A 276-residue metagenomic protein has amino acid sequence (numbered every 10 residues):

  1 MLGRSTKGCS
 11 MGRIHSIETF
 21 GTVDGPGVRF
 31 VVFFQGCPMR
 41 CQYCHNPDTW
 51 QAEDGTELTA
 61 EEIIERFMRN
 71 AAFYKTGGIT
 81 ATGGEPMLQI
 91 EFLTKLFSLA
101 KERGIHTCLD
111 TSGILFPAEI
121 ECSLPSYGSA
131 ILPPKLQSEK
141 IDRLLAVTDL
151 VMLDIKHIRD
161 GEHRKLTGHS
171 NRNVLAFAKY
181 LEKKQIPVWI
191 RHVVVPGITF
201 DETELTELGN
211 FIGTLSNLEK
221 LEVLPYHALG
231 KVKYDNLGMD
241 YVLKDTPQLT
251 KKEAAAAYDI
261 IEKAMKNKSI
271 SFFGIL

Functional and structural regions predicted by a protein language model:
L2, C9-S10, S16-L58: Canonical Radical SAM [4Fe-4S] cluster-binding loop centered on the CxxxCxxC motif and its immediate flanking residues
L2-V23, P196-L276: Auxiliary Fe-S-binding modules of radical SAM enzymes
P47-I79, E91: Conserved alpha-helical substructure of the radical SAM core
D48-A52, R164-S170, G238-T246: Short glycine-enriched, charge-decorated loop/helix-capping segments at active-site entrances that position
E57, G168-N171, Q248-K251: Short, conserved loop/turn and helix-capping segments at secondary-structure boundaries that abut family-defining
M68-G78, M87-L229, N236: Conserved AdoMet/S-adenosylmethionine-binding subsite of the radical SAM
G83-G84: Short acidic donor-binding/metal-coordinating loop in glycosyltransferase active sites
